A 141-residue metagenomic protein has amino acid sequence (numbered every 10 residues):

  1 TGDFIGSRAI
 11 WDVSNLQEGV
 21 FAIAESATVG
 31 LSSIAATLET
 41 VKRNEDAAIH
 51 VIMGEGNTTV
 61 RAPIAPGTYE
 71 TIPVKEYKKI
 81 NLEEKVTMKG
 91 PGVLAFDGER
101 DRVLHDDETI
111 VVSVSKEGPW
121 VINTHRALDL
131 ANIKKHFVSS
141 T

Functional and structural regions predicted by a protein language model:
T1-I34: Catalytic core of DAGKc-family lipid kinases
S33-T141: ATP/nucleoside-binding phosphotransfer catalytic cores, i.e., glycine-rich phosphate-binding loops
